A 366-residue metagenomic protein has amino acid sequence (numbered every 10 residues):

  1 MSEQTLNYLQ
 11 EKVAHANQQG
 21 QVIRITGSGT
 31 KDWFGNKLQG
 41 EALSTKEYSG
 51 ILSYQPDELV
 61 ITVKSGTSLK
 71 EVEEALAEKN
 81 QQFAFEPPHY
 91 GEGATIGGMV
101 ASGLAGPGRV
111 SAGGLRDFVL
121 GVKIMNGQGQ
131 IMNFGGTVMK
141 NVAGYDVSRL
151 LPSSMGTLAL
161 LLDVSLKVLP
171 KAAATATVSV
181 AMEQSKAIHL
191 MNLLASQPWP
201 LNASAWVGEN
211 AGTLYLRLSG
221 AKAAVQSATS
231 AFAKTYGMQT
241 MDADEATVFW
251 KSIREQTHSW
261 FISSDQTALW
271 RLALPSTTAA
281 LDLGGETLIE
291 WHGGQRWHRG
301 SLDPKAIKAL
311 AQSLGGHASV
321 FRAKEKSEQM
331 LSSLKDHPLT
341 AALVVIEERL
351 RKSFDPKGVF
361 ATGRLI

Functional and structural regions predicted by a protein language model:
M1-I23, T45-E92, L104-T137, A172-V180: N-terminal glycine-rich flavin-associated loop
Q4, L38, G91, Q239-I366: Conserved glycine-rich FAD pyrophosphate-binding loop
V22, A84, P200-A205, G285-L288 (+1 more regions): A short linear hydrophobic-aromatic micro-motif
G27, L216, H298: Residue-level signal for inorganic ion chemistry
D32-K37: Short glycine-biased active-site loop of nucleotidyltransferases that positions the nucleotide triphosphate and helps
K70-V72, S185-L190, A223-S230, T277-G284 (+1 more regions): Short, conserved charged micro-motifs
A101, L120-S263: C-terminal substrate-binding/cap subdomain adjacent to the FAD-binding core in PCMH-type and related FAD-linked
